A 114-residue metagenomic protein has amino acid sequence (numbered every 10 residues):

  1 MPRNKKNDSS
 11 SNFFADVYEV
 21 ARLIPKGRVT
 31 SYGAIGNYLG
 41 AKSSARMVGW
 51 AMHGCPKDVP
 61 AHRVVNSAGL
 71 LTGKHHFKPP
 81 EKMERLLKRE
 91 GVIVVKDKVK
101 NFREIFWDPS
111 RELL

Functional and structural regions predicted by a protein language model:
P2-L114: Nucleic acid-binding interface residues in structured DNA/RNA-binding domains, emphasizing the DNA-engaging scaffolds
